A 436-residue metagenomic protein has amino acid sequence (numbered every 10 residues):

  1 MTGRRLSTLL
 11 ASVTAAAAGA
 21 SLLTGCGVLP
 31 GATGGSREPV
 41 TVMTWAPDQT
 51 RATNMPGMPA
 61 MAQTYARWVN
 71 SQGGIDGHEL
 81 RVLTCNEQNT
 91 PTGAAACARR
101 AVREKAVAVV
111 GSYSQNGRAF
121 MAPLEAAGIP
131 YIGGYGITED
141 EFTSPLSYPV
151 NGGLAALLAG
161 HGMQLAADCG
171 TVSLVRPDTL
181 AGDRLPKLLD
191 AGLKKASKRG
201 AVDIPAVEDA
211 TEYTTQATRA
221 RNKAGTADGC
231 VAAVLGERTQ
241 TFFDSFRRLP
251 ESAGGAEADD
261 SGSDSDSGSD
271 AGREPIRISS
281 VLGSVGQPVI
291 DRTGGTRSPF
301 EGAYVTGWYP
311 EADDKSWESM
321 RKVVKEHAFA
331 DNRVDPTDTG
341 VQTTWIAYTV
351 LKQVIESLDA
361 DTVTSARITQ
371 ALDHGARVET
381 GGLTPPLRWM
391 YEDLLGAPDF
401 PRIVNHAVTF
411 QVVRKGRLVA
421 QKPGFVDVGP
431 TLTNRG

Functional and structural regions predicted by a protein language model:
R4, R37, N54-A60, G73-F142 (+2 more regions): Beta-alpha junction/loop-to-helix N-cap segments that form part of ligand/metal-binding clefts
L22-G25: C-terminal motif of bacterial Sec signal peptides marking the signal peptidase cleavage site
V28-Y65, Q72, E87-T92, D178-G182 (+1 more regions): Extracytoplasmic "Venus flytrap"
G57-M61, A106-M121, G134-F142, A232-Q240 (+4 more regions): Ligand-binding clamshell of periplasmic/extracellular solute-binding protein-like
A101-S114, I132-G134, V172-R176, A224-F242 (+3 more regions): Periplasmic-binding protein-like
P145-D270: Extracellular/periplasmic Venus flytrap/periplasmic-binding protein
R248-W345, V428-G429: Extracellular/periplasmic periplasmic-binding protein-like sensory domains
D331-V341, K352-L418: Segments of small-molecule ligand-sensing domains
